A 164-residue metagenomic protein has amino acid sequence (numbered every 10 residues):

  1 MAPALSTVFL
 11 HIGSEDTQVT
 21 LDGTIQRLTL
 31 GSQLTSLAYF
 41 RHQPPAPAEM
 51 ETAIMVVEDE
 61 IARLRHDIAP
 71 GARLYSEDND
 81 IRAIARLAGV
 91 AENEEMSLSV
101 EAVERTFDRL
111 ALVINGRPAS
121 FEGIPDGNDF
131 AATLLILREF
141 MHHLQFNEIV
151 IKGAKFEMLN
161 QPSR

Functional and structural regions predicted by a protein language model:
M1-T7, L21-R164: Helical "lid/coupling" subdomains associated with nucleotide-phosphate turnover
F9-G13: Conserved catalytic-loop position in the HRD/HxD motif
E15-T17: Short acidic, Gly/Ser-rich segments with clustered Asp/Glu that frequently serve as metal-coordination loops in enzyme
